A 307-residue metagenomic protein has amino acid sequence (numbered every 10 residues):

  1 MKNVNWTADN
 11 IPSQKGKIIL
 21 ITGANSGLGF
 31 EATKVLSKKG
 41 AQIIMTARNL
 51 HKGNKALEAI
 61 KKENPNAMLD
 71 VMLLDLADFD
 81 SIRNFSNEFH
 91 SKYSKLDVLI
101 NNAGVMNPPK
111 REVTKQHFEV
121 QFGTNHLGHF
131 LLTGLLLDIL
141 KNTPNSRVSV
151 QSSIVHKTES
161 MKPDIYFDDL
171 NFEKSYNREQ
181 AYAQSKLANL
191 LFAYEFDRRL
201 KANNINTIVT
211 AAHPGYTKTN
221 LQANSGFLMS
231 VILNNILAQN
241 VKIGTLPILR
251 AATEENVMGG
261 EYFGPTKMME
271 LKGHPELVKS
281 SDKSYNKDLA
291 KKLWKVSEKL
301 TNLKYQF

Functional and structural regions predicted by a protein language model:
M1-N224, L300-F307: Rossmann-fold NAD(P)H-dependent dehydrogenase/reductase core
M45, L74, I236, D282-Y285: Pocket-edge positions in alpha/beta enzyme catalytic cores
H51, D80, Q116, K242 (+1 more regions): Generic alpha-helical secondary structure signal
S81-N84, E88, P247-R250, K292 (+1 more regions): Alpha-helical elements of Rossmann-like donor-binding domains used by nucleotide-donor carbohydrate transfer enzymes
S185, I232-V278, Y285-K291: C-terminal helical subdomain
F227-L228: Solvent-exposed, glycine/polar-rich loop segments of beta-barrel outer-membrane systems
S281-F307: C-terminal amphipathic/interface module of NAD(P)-dependent oxidoreductases and related NAD-binding regulators
